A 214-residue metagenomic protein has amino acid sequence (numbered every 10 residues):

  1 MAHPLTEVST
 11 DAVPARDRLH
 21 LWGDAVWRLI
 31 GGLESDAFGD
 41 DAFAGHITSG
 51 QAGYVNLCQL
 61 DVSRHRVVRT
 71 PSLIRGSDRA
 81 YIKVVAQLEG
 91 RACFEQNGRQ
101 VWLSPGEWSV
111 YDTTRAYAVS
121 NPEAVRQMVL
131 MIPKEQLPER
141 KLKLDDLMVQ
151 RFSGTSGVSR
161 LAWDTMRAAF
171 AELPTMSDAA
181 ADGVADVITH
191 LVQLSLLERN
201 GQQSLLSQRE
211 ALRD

Functional and structural regions predicted by a protein language model:
M1-H46, V55, R91-D214: Alpha-helical bundle regulatory/interaction domains
G53-V55, V62-V67, S72-F94: Glycine- and acidic-residue-biased ligand/ion/polar-headgroup-sensing regions
L60, Q87, P133-E135: Generic beta-structure capping elements
